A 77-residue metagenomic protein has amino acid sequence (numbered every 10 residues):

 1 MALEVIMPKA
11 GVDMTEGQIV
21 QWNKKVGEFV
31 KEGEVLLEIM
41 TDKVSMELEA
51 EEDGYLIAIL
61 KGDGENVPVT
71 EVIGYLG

Functional and structural regions predicted by a protein language model:
M1-L36, D53, I57-L60: Acidic, low-complexity mobile loops and tails
E4-I6, E47, Y75: Conserved beta-strand positions that form and line the central face of beta-propeller blades
G27-L36, G64-L76: A structural signal for short beta-strand/turn segments enriched in small hydrophobics and glycine
L37, S45, I57, G74: Nucleotide phosphate-binding site architecture
I39-T41, L48-A50: Conserved strand-loop elements at the edges of beta-sheets that form or border functional pockets
E49-V72: Short hydrophobic interaction/assembly module
